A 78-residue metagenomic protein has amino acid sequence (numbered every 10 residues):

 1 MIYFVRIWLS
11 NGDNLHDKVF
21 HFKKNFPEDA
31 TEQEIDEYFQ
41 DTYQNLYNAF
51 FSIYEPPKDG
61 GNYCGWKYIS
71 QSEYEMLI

Functional and structural regions predicted by a protein language model:
I2-D29: N-terminal acidic leader/helix
I2-F4, H16, E32, F50 (+2 more regions): Low-complexity, intrinsically disordered short peptide segments enriched in small/polar/basic residues
D29-I35: Short, conserved charged micro-motifs
E37-I78: Short, mixed-charge low-complexity intrinsically disordered segments
